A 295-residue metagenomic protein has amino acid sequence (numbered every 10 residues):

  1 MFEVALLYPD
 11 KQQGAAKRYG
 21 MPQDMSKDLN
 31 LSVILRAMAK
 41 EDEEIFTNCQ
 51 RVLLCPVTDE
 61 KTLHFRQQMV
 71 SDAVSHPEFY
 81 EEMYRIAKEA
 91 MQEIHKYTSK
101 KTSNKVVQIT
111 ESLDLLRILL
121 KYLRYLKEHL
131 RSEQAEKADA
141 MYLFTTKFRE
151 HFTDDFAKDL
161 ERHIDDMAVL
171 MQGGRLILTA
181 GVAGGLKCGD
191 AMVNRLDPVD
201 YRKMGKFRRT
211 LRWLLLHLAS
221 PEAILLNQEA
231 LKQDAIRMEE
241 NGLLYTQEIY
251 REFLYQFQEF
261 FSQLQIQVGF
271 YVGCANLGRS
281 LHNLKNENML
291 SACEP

Functional and structural regions predicted by a protein language model:
M1-K11, G20, Q267-P295: Conserved NTPase motor "head" modules and their coupling/switch loops across ABC/AAA+ ATPases, GTPases, and GHKL ATPases
M1-L176, A180-G185: Conserved amphipathic alpha-helical "coupling/scaffold" segments that transmit conformational changes between domains
S103-V106, T110, Q233, Y255-Q258: Short, solvent-exposed segments of well-ordered alpha helices
E111-L115, G242, F260, L264-Q267: Amphipathic alpha-helix face/heptad-repeat signature
R124-R131, A191-P198, L226, G273-N276 (+1 more regions): Charged/polar positions within long, soluble alpha-helices
Q172-Q228: Structured, charged N-terminal subsegments at the starts of enzyme catalytic cores and at intra-chain domain/subunit
E222-R251, Q258: Extended, charged coiled-coil "arm/hinge" scaffolds of SMC/Rad50-like chromosome-maintenance ATPases and other large
F253, F257-V268, C274-A275: Intracellular alpha-helical coupling/juxtamembrane segments of multi-pass membrane proteins
